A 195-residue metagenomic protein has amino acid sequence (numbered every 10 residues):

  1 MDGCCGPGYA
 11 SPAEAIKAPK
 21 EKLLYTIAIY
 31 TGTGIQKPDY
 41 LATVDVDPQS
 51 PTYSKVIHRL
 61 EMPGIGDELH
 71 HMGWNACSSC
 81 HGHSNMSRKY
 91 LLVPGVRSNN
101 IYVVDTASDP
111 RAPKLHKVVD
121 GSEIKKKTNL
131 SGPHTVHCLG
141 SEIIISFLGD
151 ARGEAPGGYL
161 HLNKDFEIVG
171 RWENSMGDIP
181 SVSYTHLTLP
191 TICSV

Functional and structural regions predicted by a protein language model:
M1-A42: Sequence/structural signature of beta-propeller modules and their immediately flanking N-terminal secretory/stalk
D2-P19, H71-S87, G132-L139, L187: Structural signature of eukaryotic scaffold interfaces centered on beta-propeller domains
S11-P12, K37, E68, G132 (+1 more regions): Beta-rich catalytic cores
I27-D67, S84, V93-V118: Beta-propeller domains
I27-I35, N85-R88, S146-A155: Short, conserved, GDST-rich strand-edge loop motifs in beta-rich repeat architectures
R111-S183: Asp-box/WD-like beta-propeller blade repeats and closely related beta-sheet repeat scaffolds
H186-V195: Single conserved hydrophobic/aromatic residue that forms the stacking wall/gate of nucleotide- or nucleobase-binding
